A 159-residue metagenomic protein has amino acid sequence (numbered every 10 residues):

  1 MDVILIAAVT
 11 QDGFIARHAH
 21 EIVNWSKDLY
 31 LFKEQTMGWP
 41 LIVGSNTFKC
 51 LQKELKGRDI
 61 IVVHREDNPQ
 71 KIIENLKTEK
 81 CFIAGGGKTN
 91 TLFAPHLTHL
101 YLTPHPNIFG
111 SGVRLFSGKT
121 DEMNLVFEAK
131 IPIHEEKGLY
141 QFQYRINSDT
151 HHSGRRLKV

Functional and structural regions predicted by a protein language model:
M1-V159: Enzymes that bind and transform nitrogen-containing heteroaromatic metabolites
